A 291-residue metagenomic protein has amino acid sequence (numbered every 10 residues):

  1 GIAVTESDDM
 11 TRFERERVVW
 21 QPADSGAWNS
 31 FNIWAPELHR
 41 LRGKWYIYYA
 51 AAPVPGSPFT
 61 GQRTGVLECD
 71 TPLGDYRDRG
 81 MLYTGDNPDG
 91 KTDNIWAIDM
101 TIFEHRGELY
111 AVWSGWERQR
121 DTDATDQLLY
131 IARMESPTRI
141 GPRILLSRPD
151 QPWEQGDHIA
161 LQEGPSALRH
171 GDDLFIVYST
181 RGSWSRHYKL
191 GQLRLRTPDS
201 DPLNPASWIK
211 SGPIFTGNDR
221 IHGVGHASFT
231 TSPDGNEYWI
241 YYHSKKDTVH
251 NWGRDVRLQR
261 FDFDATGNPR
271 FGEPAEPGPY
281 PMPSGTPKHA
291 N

Functional and structural regions predicted by a protein language model:
G1-N291: Carbohydrate-active catalytic/glycan-binding domains of CAZyme proteins, especially the secreted or lumenal ectodomains
